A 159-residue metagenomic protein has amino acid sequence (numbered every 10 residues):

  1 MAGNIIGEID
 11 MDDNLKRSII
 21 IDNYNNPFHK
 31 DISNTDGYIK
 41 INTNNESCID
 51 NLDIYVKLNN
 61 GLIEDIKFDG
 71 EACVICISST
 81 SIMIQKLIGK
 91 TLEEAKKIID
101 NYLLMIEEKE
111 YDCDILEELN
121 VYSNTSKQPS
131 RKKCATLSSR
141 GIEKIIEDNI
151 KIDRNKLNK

Functional and structural regions predicted by a protein language model:
M1-N4, L58, K67, K86 (+1 more regions): Generic detector of intrinsically disordered, low-complexity, polar/charged segments
A2-K30, N34, E93-K159: C-terminal binding/interaction regions
N26-I66, G70: Structured beta-strand/loop patches that form or line metal/cofactor-binding pockets in enzymes
N42-T43, D65-A72, N120-R131: A short glycine/serine-rich beta->alpha loop
A72-S79: Short, thiol/selenol-centered motifs that function as redox-active sites or metal-ligating centers
V74, K90-E93: A generic structural signal for alpha-helix starts
S79-T91: Alpha-helical support elements that line or immediately flank enzyme active sites and cofactor-binding pockets
